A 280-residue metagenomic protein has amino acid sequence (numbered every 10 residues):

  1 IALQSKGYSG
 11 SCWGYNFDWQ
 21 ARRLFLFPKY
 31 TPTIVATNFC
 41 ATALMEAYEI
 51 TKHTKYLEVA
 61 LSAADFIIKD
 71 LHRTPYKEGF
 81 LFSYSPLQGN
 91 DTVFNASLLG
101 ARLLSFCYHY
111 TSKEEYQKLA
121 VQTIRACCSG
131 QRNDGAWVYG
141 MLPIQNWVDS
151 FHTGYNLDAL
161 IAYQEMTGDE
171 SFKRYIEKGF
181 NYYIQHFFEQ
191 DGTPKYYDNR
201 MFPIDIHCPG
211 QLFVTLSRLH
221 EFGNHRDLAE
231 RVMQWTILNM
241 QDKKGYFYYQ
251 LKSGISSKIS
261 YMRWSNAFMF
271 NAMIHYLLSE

Functional and structural regions predicted by a protein language model:
I1-E280: Glycan-recognition and catalytic cores of secretory/periplasmic carbohydrate-active enzymes
